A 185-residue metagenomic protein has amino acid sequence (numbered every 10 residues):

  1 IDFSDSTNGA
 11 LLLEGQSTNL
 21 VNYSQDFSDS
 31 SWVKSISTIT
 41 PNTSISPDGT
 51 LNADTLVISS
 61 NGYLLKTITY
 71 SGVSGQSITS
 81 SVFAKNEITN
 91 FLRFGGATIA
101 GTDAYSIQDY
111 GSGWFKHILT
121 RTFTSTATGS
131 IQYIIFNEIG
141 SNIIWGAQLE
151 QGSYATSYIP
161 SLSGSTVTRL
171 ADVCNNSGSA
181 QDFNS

Functional and structural regions predicted by a protein language model:
I1-S185: Extracellular and organelle-lumenal recognition/adhesion modules and their flexible linkers in secreted
